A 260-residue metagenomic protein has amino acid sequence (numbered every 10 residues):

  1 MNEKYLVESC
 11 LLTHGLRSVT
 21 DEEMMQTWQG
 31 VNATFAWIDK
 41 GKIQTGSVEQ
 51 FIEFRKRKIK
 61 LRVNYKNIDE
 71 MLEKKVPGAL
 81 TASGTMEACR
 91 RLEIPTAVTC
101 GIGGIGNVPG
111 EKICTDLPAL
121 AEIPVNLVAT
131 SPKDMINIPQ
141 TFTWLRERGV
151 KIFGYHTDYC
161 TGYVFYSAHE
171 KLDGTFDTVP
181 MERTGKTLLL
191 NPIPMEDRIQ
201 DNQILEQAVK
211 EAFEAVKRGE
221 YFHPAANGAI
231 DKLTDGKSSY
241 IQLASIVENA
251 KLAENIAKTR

Functional and structural regions predicted by a protein language model:
K4-Y5, Q29, E87-R91, T96-A97 (+4 more regions): Solvent-exposed alpha-helices and their adjacent loops that cap or buttress functional pockets in soluble metabolic
Y5-V7, A33-I38, G78-T81, T96-G101 (+5 more regions): General beta-strand structural signal in soluble alpha/beta enzymes
V7-H14, S18-L72, G185-L205: Glycine-rich nucleotide/cofactor/substrate-binding loop typically near the N-terminus or early in the first domain
V19-Q26, Q140-E147, A168-K171, Q203-A208: Short, solvent-exposed amphipathic alpha-helical segments in soluble enzyme and RNA/protein-processing domains
A79-A82, V108-A121, N126-R146, D173-V179: Active-site glycine-rich loop that binds ribose-phosphate moieties when present
G162-R183: Anionic-ligand binding region
R183, L188-S245: A C-terminal functional module that forms or caps the active site or interfaces directly with catalytic machinery
G236-R260: Short, amphipathic C-terminal "tail helix"
